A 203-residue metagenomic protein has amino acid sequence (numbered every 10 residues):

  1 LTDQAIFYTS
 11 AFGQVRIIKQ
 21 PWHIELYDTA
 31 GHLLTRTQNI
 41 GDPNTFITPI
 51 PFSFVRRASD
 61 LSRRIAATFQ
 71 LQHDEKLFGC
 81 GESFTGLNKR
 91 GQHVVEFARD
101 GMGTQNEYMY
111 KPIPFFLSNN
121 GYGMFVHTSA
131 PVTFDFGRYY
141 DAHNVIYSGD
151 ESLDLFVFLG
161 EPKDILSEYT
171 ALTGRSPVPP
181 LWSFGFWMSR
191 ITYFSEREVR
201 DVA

Functional and structural regions predicted by a protein language model:
D3-S183, S189-T192: Catalytic and substrate-binding clefts that recognize carbohydrates or anionic sugar/phosphate headgroups
F194-V202: Short, acidic/polar
